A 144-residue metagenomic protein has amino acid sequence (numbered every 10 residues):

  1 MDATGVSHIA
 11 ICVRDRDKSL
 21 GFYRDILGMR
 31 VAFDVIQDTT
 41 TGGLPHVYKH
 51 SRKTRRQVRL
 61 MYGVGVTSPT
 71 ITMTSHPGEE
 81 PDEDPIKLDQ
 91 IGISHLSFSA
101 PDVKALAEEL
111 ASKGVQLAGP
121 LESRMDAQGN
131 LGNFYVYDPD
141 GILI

Functional and structural regions predicted by a protein language model:
M1-A3, L88-D89: Short, flexible turn/loop "capping" segments at secondary-structure junctions
D2, I11, D34, S97-I144: Vicinal oxygen chelate
H8, I91-H95: Eukaryotic phosphotyrosine signaling hubs
C12-S68, Y135: Core segments of cupin and vicinal oxygen chelate
T40-H46, G78-E83, S123-D126, G132: A cross-kingdom feature marking solvent-exposed beta-strand/loop segments within repeated, beta-rich binding/scaffold
Y48-R52, I86-L88, M125: Short Gly/Pro-enriched turn/cap motifs at secondary-structure boundaries
V64-S68, E79, V103: Short, charged/polar surface micro-motifs in flexible loops or helix N-caps
I71-S75: Helix-adjacent hinge/juxtasegments
